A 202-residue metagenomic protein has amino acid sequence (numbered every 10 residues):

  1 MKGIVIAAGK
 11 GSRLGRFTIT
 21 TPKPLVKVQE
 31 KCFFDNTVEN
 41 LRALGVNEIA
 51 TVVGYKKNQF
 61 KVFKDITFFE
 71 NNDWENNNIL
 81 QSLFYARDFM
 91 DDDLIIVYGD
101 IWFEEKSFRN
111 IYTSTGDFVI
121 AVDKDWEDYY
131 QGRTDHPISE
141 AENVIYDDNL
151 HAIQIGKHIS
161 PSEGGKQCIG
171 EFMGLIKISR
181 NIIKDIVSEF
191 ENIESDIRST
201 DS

Functional and structural regions predicted by a protein language model:
K2-V5, R13, K27, K31-I96: Conserved N-terminal catalytic core of the sugar/cofactor nucleotidyltransferase
A7, Q29, N72, V122-K124 (+1 more regions): Residues at the C-termini of beta-strands that transition into short coil/loop
K10, T21, K56, I182: A generic "binding-loop/recognition-motif" signal
R16-I19: Conserved catalytic-core motifs of eukaryotic protein kinase domains, centered on the activation segment
F63, E105-E189: Conserved core of the sugar-phosphate nucleotidyltransferase
G99-I101: The conserved acidic donor/metal-binding loop of glycosyltransferases
E194-S202: Catalytic core and acceptor-binding pocket of nucleotide-sugar-dependent glycosyltransferases
